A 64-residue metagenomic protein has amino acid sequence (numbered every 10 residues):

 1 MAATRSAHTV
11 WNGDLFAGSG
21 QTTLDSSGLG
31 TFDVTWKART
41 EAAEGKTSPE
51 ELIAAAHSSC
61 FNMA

Functional and structural regions predicted by a protein language model:
M1-S58, N62-A64: Extended beta-strand/beta-hairpin segments
